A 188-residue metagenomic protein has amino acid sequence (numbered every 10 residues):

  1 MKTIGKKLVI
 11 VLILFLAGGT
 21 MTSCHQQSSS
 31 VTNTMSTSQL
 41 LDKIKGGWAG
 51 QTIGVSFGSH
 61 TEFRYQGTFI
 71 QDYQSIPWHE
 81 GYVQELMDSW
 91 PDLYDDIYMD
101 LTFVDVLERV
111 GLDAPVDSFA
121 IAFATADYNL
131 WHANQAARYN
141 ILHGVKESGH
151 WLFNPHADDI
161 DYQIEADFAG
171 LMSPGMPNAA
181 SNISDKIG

Functional and structural regions predicted by a protein language model:
M1-I10: Bacterial N-terminal signal peptides that target proteins for export
T3, L16-A17, Y65, H79: Intrinsically disordered, low-complexity segments enriched in small/polar residues
I10-G18: Hydrophobic helical h-region of N-terminal Sec-dependent signal peptides in bacterial secretory/periplasmic proteins
G19-S23: C-terminal motif of bacterial Sec signal peptides marking the signal peptidase cleavage site
H25-G188: Structured, active/binding-site neighborhoods that engage oxygen-rich ligands
